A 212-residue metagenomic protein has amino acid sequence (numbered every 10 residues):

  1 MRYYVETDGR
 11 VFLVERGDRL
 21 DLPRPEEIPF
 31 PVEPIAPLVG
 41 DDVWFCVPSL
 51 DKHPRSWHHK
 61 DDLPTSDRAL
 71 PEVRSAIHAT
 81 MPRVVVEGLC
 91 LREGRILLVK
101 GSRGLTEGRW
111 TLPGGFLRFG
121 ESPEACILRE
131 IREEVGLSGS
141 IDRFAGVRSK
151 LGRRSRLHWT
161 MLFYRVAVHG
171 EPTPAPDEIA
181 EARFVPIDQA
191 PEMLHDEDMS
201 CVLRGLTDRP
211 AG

Functional and structural regions predicted by a protein language model:
M1-F12, R74-I96, P113-F116, R165: Conserved N-terminal beta-strand and adjoining loop/helix that marks the start of the Nudix/MutT-like hydrolase domain
Y4-G40, R95-E133: Conserved Nudix-box catalytic region and its N-terminal flanking loop in Nudix hydrolases and closely related
F45-L89: Acidic, metal-coordinating catalytic segment for phosphate/diphosphate chemistry, firing primarily on the Nudix
I77-A79, R148-M161: Acidic pyrophosphate-coordinating catalytic loop
C90, F163-A167, R183-P186: Short, well-ordered beta-strand micro-motif
S138-V147: A short coil-to-beta-strand element that immediately follows conserved catalytic motifs
L157-E171: Phosphate/ribose-recognition catalytic cores of enzymes acting on nucleotide-derived substrates
A190-P191: A generic structural signal for short hydrophobic patches within well-formed alpha-helices
